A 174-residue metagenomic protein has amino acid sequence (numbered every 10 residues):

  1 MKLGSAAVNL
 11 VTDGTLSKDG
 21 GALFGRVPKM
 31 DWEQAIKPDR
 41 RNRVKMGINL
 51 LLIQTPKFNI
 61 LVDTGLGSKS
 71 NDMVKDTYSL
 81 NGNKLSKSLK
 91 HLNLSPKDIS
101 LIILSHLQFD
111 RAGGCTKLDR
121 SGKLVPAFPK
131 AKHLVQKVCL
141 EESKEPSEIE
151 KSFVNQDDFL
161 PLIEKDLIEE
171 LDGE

Functional and structural regions predicted by a protein language model:
K2-L3, A127: Extracellular/periplasmic catalytic domains that process cell-envelope and extracellular macromolecules
L3-V8, T12-L92: Conserved beta-strand hairpin/beta-sheet module of binuclear metal-dependent hydrolase folds, prominently
S17-D19, K69, L107-A112, E141-E142: Active-site environment of divalent metal-dependent phosphoester hydrolases
I60-V62, I103, H133: Residue-level marker for buried hydrophobic side chains located in beta-strands that build the well-ordered beta-sheet
D72-M73, G114-T116, K144-E148: A short secondary-structure junction signal
K75, A112-K123: Metal-dependent catalytic neighborhoods of phosphoester/phosphodiester hydrolases
L80-L94, D98, A127-E174: Metallo-beta-lactamase
I99-F109: Metallo-beta-lactamase
